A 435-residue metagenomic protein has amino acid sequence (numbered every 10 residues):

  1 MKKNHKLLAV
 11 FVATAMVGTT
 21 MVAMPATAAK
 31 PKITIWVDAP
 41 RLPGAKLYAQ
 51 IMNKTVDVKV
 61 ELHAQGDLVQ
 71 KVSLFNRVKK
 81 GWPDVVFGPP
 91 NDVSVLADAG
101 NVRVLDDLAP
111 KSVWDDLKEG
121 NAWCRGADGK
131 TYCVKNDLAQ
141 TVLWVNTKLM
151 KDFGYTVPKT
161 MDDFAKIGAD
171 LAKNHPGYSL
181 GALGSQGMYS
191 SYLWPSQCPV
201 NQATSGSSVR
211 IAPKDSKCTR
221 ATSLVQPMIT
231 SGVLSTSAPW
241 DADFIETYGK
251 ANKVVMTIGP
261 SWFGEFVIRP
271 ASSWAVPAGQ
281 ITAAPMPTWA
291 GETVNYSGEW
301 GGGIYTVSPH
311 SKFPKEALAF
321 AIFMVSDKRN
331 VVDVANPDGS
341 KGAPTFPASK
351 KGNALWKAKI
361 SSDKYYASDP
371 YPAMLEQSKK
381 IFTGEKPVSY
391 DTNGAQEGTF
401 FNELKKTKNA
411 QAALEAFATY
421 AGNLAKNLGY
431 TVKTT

Functional and structural regions predicted by a protein language model:
K3-T14, G18-V95, V157, V332 (+2 more regions): Conserved N-terminal structural module of periplasmic/extracytoplasmic solute-binding proteins
G44-Y48, V85, R220-L224, K312-M324 (+2 more regions): Short amphipathic alpha-helical coupling segments at ligand-binding clamshell hinges and other catalytic/signaling
H63-V72, N91, M161-A165, S237-K250: Short helix-initiation/N-cap motifs at beta->coil->alpha
P90-T141, A278, T282-P285: Hinge/lid segment of periplasmic solute-binding proteins
Y132-N136, T141, A165-I211, Q226 (+1 more regions): Extracytoplasmic/periplasmic solute-binding protein
K151, A373-T435: Conserved C-terminal helix/tail region of periplasmic/extracytoplasmic solute-binding proteins
G168, S208-P239, M286: Glycine-centered hinge/linker elements that transmit conformational signals in sensory and ligand-binding systems
F263-P277, A290-A395, V432-T434: C-terminal lobe and pocket-closing loops of periplasmic/extracytoplasmic Venus-flytrap solute-binding proteins
